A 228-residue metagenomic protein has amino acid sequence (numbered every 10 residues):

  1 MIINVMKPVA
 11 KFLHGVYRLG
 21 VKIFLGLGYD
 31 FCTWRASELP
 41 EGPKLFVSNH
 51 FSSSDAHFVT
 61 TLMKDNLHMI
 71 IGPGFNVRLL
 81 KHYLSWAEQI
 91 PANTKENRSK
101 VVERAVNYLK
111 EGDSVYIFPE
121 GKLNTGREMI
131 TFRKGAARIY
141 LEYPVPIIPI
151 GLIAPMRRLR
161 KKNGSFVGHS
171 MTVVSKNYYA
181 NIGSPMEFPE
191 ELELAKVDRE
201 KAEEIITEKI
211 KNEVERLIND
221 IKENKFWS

Functional and structural regions predicted by a protein language model:
L13-H50: Helix-to-loop junction immediately C-terminal to a conserved catalytic motif
P40-N97: Catalytic core of membrane glycerolipid acyltransferases/transacylases, capturing the structured, soluble-facing
P43-L45, G112-F118, I148: Residue-level preference for the first positions of well-ordered beta-strands
V59, Y83, N107, R138-E142: Hydrophobic/aromatic ligand-binding patch that stacks against planar heteroaromatic rings of cofactors or nucleotides
I90-R104, L109-D113: Helix-adjacent hinge/juxtasegments
K95-S99, M129, K196: A conditional alpha-helix N-cap/helix-loop micro-motif detector
Y108-I139: Catalytic-site beta-strand/loop segments enriched in glycine and acidic/polar residues
I130-V197: A cross-family acyltransferase "interaction/gating" segment
